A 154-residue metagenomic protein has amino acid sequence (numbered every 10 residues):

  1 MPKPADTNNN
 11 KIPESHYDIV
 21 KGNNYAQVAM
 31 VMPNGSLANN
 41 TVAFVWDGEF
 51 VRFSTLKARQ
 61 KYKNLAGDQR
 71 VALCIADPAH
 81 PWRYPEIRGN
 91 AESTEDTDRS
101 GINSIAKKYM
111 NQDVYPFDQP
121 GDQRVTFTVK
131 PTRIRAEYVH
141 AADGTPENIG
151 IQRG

Functional and structural regions predicted by a protein language model:
M1-K11, R83-G154: Charged, gly/pro-rich active-site loop segments
P2-A26: Short, basic/aromatic recognition patches
I12-H16, K61, G101: Hydrophobic alpha-helical segments typical of transmembrane helices and their membrane-interface/capping positions
Y17-D18, A43, K63, F117-Q119: Short secondary-structure boundary/capping segments
N23-K57, K63-L65, V71-I75, Y84-E86: Short beta-strand segments
R59-K61, H80, D143-G144: Short, surface-exposed beta-strand-loop junctions and turns on beta-sheet-rich folds
